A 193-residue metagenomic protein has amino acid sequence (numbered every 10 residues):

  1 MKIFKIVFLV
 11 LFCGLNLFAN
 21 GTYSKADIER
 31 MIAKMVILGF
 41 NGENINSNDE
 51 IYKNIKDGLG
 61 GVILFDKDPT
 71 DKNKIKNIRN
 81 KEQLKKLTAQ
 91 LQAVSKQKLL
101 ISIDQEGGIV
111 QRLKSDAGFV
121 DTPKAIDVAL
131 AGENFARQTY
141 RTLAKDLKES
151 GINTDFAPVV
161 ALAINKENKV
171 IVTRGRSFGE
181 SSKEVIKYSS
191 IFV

Functional and structural regions predicted by a protein language model:
K2-V10: Sec-dependent signal peptide recognition, specifically the positively charged N-region followed immediately by
I3, V36-G39, E82-K85: Short coil-to-helix leader/linker segments, especially the first N-terminal amphipathic alpha-helix with its helix
V10-F18: Hydrophobic h-region of N-terminal signal peptides that target proteins for export in Gram-negative bacteria
N20-S47: Boundary/entry segment of secreted carbohydrate-active catalytic domains
D49-K53: A short acidic, amphipathic alpha-helical/loop segment
I55-V185: Enzymes and membrane/adaptor proteins characterized by extended Gly/Ser/Thr/Asp/Glu-rich, aromatic-dotted
S189: Histidine/acidic residue-rich metal-binding segments in metalloenzymes
